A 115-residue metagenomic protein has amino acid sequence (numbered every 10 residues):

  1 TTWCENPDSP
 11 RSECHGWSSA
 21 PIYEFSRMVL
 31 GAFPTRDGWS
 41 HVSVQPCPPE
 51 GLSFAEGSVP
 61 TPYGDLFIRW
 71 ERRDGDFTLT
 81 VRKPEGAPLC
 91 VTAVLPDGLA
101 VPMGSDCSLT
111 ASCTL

Functional and structural regions predicted by a protein language model:
T1-L115: Non-catalytic C-terminal accessory modules of carbohydrate-active enzymes
